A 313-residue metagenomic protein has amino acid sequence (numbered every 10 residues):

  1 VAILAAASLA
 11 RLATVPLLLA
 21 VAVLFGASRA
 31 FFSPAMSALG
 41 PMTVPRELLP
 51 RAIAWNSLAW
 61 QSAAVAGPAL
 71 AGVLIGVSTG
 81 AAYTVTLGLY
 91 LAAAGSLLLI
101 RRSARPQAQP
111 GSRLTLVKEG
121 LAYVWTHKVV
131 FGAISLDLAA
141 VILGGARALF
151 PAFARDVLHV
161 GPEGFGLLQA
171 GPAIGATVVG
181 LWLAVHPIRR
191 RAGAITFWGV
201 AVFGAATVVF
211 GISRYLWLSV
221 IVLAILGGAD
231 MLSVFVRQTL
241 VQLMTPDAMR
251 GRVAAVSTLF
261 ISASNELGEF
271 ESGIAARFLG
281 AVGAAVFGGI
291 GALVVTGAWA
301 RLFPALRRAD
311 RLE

Functional and structural regions predicted by a protein language model:
V1-E313: Alpha-helical transmembrane-bundle signature of multi-pass membrane transport and export proteins
